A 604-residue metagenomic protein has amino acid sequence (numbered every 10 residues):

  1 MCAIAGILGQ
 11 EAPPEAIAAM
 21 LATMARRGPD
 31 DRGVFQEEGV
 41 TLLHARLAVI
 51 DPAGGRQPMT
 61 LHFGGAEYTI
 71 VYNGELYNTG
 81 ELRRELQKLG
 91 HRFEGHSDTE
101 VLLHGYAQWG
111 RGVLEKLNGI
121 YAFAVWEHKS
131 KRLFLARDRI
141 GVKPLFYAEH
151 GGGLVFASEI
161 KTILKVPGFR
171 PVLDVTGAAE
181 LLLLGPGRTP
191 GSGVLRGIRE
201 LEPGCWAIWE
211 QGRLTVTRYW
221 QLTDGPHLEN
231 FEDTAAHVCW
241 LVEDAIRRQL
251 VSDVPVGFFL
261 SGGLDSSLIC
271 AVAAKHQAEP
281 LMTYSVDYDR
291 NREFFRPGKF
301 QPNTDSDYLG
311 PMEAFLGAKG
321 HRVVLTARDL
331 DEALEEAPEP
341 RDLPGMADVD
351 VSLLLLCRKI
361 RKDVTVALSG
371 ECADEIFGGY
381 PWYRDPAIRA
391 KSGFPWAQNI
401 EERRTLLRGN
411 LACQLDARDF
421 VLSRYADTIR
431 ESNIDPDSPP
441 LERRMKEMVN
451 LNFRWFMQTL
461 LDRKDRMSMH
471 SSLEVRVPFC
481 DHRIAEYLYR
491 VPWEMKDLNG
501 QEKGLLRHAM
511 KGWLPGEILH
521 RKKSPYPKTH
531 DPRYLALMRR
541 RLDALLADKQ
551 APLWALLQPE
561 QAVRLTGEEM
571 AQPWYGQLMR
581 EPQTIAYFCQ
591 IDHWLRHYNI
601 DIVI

Functional and structural regions predicted by a protein language model:
M1, K88, G112, K165-V166 (+6 more regions): Adenosyl-5′-phosphate
M1-E335, P340, L353, K511-G512 (+3 more regions): Cysteine-centered catalytic environments shared across enzyme families
I17-A19, S130-R132, V254, I360-R361 (+4 more regions): Short hydrophobic "helix-edge" motifs at membrane interfaces and signal-peptide entry regions
D31, P144, S266, A373 (+2 more regions): Short hydrophobic/aromatic residue motifs in ordered secondary structure
G298, E335-E339, R361, Y383-D385 (+1 more regions): Short low-complexity, flexible loop/linker segments enriched in glycine and/or proline with clustered acidic
V364-D374, G378-Y380: Short acidic/histidine-rich active-site segments
F377-E402: A mobile, often basic/glycine-rich helix-loop segment that functions as the active-site lid/recognition loop
